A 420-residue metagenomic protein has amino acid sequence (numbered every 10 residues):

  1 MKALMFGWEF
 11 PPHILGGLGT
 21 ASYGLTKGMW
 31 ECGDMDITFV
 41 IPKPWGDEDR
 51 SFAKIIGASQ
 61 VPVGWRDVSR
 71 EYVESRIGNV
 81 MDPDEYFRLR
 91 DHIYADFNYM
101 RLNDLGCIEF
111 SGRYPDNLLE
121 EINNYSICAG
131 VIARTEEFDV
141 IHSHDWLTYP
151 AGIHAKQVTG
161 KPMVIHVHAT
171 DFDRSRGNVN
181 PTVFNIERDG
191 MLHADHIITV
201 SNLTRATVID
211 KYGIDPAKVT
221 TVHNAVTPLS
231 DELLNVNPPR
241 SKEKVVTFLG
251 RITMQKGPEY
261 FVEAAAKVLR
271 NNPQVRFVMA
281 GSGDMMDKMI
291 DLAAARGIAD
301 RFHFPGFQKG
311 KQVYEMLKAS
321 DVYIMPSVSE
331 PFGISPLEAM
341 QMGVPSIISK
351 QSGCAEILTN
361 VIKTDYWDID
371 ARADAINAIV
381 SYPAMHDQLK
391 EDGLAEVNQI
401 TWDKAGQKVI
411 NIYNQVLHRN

Functional and structural regions predicted by a protein language model:
M35-A133: A conserved catalytic-core segment of Leloir-type glycosyltransferases
I198, P239-A265, K390: Conserved donor-binding/catalytic core segment of Leloir-type glycosyltransferases
L203, A225: Carbohydrate-associated surface elements
K288-Q308: Nucleotide-activated donor-binding/catalytic signature segment of Leloir-type glycosyltransferases, i.e., the conserved
F307-Q308, E315-S320: Short alpha-helical donor nucleotide-sugar binding micro-motif in glycosyltransferases
V328: Aromatic "clamp/platform" in nucleotide-sugar-dependent glycosyltransferases that forms part of the donor/acceptor
P345-I348: Short hydrophobic beta-strand element within catalytic cores of glycosyltransferases and related nucleotide-activated
V361-D370, A378-P383: Conserved acidic donor-binding segment of nucleotide-sugar-dependent glycosyltransferases
